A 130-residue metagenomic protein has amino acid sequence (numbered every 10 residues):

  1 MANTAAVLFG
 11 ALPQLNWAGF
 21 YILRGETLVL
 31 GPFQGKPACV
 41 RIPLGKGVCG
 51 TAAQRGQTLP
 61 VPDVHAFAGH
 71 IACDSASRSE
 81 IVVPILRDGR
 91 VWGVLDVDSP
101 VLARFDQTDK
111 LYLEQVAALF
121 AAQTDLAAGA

Functional and structural regions predicted by a protein language model:
M1-P32, Q115-A130: Intrinsically disordered, low-complexity terminal regulatory regions
A2, K46, K110-E114: Short, well-ordered alpha-helical segments
W17, V82, V94: Short hydrophobic/aromatic beta-strand element in the GNAT-like acyltransferase core that lines or flanks the acyl-donor
L23-S75: Regulatory sensory and allosteric helical modules in signal-transduction proteins and certain transcription factors
S79-L86: A short, aliphatic-rich beta-strand micro-motif
L86-S99: Sensory-domain boundary capping and coupling elements
D98-V116, Q123-A128: Regulatory loop-to-helix N-cap segments in sensory/regulatory domains that couple ligand/signal detection
